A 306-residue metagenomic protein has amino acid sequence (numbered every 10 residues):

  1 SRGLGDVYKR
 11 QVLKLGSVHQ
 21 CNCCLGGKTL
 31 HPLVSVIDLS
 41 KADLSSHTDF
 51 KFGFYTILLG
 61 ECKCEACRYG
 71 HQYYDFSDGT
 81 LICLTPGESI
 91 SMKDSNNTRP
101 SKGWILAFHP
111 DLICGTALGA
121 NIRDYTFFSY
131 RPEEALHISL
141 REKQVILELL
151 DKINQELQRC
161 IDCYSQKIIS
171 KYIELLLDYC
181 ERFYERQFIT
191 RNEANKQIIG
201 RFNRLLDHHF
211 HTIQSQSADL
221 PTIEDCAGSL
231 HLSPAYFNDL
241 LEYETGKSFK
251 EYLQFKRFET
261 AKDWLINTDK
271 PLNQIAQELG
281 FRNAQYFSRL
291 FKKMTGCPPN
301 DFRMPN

Functional and structural regions predicted by a protein language model:
S1-Y8: Short, small-residue-biased leader/transition segments that mark boundaries at the very start of proteins
L33-R131, D162: N-terminal regulatory/effector-sensing and dimerization cores that precede helix-turn-helix DNA-binding domains
G79, F237, L241, Y286-F287 (+1 more regions): Short hydrophobic/aromatic patch on the recognition helix
F127-E174, Y179: Amphipathic alpha-helical segments enriched in hydrophobic/aromatic residues interleaved with Lys/Arg
S170, N192-L230, E251-K270: A short, Lys/Arg-enriched amphipathic alpha-helix from helix-turn-helix/homeodomain DNA-binding modules
Y243-Q285, M304-N306: Terminal helix-turn-helix DNA-binding modules in bacterial transcription factors
R289-N306: …primarily DNA-binding HTH/wHTH and HhH modules…
